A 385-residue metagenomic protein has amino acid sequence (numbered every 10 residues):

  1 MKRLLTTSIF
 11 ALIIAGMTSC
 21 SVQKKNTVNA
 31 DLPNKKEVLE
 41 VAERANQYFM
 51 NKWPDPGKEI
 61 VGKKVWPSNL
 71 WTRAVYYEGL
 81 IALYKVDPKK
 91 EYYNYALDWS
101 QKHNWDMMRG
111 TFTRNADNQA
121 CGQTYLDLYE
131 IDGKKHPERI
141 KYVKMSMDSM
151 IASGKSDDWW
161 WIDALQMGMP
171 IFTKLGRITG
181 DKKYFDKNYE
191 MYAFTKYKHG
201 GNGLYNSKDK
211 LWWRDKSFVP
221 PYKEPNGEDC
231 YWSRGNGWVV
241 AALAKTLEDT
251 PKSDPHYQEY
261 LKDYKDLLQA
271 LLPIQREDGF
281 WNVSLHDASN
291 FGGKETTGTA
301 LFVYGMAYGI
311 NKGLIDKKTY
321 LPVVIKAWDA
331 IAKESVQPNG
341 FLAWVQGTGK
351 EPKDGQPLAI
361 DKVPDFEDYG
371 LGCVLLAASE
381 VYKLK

Functional and structural regions predicted by a protein language model:
M1-I9: Bacterial N-terminal signal peptides that target proteins for export
M17-S19: C-terminal motif of bacterial Sec signal peptides marking the signal peptidase cleavage site
S21-T27: Bacterial lipoprotein signal-peptidase II cleavage site
T27-A74, V86-K102, D106, G110-G122 (+4 more regions): CBM-like carbohydrate-recognition segments
M50, P54, P88, N104-R109 (+7 more regions): Helix-capping and short linker residues that terminate individual alpha-solenoid repeat units
H136-F172: Asp-box/WD-like beta-propeller blade repeats and closely related beta-sheet repeat scaffolds
I162-D163, T173-L285, G292-V303, I315-G349 (+4 more regions): Extended ligand-binding clefts on enzyme/binding-domain cores
